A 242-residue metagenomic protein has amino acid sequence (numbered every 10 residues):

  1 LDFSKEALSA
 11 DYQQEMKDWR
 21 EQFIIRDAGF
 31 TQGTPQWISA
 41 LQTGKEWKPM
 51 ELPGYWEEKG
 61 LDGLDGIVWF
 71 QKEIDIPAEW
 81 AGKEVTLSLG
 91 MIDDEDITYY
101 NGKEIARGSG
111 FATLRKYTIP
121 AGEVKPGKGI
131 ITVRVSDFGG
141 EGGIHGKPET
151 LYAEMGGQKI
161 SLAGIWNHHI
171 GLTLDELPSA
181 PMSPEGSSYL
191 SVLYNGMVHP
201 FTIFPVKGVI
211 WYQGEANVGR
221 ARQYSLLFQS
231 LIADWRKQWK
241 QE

Functional and structural regions predicted by a protein language model:
L1, T98-K103, S109-G110, E141-E149 (+2 more regions): Short, solvent-exposed loop/turn and secondary-structure capping segments
L1-E58, F111, V124-F204: An acidic-aromatic loop/edge-strand motif
W37-S39, W47, I74-I76, W80-G102 (+1 more regions): Aromatic-lined ligand-binding clefts that engage carbohydrates, nucleic acids, or primary amines
L52, E57-K59, D93, I97-Y117: Solvent-exposed beta-strand/loop surfaces of large extracellular or lumenal domains
L64-P77, R115-Y117: Short beta-strands within extracellular/lumenal beta-sheet-rich domains
P77-A81, V124-K125, D234-E242: Secondary-structure transition/capping motifs at alpha-helix termini and the adjoining loop/turn into the next element
D93, I105, D137-G139, G214-G219: Solvent-exposed loop/turn segments at secondary-structure junctions within structured extracellular/periplasmic domains
Y189-E242: Active-site neighborhood of glycoside hydrolase catalytic domains
